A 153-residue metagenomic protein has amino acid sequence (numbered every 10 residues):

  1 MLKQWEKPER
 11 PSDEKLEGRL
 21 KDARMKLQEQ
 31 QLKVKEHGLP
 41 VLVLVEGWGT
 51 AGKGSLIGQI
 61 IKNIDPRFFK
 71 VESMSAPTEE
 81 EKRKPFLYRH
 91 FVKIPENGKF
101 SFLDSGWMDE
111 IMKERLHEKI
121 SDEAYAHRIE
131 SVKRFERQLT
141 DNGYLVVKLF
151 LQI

Functional and structural regions predicted by a protein language model:
M1-I153: Glycine-rich phosphate-binding loop of ATP-dependent small-molecule kinases
